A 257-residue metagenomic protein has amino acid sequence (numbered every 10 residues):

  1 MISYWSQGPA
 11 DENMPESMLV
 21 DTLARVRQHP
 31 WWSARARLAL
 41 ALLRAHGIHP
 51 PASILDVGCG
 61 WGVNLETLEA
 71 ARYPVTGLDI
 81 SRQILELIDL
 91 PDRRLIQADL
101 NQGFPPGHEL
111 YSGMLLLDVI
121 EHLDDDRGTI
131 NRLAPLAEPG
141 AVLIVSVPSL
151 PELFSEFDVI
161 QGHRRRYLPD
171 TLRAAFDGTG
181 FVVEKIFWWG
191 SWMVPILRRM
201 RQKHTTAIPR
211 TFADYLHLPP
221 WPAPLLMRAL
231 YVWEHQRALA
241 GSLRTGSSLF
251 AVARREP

Functional and structural regions predicted by a protein language model:
M1-L117, R127-I130, L216-P220, P224 (+2 more regions): Conserved N-terminal segment of class I S-adenosyl-L-methionine
L23-R25, L143-R165, P169-A174: Short, glycine-/aromatic-enriched active-site segment of Class I SAM-dependent methyltransferases
I84, F104, P151-L153, W192-M193: Feature marks short, surface-exposed loop/turn motifs that line or immediately flank catalytic pockets and channel
D118, H122: A short His-aromatic
R127-V142: A short glycine-rich, Lys/Arg-flanked "PGG" loop and its adjoining helix->strand segment in the class I
F181-S191: Conserved S-adenosyl-L-methionine
M193-R228: C-terminal helical/coil "lid" or tail adjacent to the Rossmann-like core of SAM-dependent
